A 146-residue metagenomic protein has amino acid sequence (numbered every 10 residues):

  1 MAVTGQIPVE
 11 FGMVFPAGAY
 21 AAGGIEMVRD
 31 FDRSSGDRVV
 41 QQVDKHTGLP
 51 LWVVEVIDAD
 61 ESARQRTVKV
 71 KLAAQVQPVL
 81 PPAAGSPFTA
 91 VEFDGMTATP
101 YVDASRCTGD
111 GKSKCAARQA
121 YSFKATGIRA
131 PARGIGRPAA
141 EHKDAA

Functional and structural regions predicted by a protein language model:
M1-A146: OB-fold and OB-like single-stranded nucleic-acid-recognition modules and their adjacent interaction interfaces
